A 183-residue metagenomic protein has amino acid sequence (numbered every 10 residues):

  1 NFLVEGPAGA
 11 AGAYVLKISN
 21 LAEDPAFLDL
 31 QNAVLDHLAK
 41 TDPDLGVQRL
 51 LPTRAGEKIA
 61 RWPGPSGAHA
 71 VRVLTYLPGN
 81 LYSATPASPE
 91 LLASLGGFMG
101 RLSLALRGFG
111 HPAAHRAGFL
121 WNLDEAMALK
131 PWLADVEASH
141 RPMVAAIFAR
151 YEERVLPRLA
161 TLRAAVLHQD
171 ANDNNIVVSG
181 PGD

Functional and structural regions predicted by a protein language model:
N1-A11, V15, L50, E152-D183: Active-site acidic catalytic loop and adjacent metal/ATP-binding pocket of ATP-dependent phosphoryl transfer enzymes
P7-A13, R72-L77, N122-L129, R150 (+1 more regions): Short amphipathic alpha-helical segments, especially helix-boundary/capping motifs
A8-A113: ATP-binding pocket architecture of kinase catalytic cores
T53-I59, G108-L123, Q169-D183: Short flexible/disordered coil segments
L81-A84, L133, T161: Generic anion/oxyanion-binding catalytic loop in active/binding sites
P89, A93, A138, H168: Electropositive phosphate-/nucleotide-binding environments in soluble metabolic enzymes
H115-P157: Active-site catalytic-loop/activation-segment of kinase and kinase-like phosphoryl-transfer enzymes
